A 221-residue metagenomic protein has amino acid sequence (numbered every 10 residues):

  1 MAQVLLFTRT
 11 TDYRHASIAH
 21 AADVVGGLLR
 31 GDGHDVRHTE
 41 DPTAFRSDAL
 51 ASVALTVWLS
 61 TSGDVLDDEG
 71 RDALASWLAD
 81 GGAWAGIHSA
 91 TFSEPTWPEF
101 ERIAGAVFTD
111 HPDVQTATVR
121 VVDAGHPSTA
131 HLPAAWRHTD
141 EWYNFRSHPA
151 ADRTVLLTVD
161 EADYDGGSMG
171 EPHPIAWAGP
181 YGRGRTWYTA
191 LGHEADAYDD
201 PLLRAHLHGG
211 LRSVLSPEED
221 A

Functional and structural regions predicted by a protein language model:
M1-V53: Aromatic-Pro/Gly-enriched surface loop or interdomain linker that acts as a lid/target-recognition segment
Q3-V4, H148-A221: A glycine-centered loop/beta-turn motif at secondary-structure junctions
V4-F7, L50-E94, R183: Short alpha-beta junction capping motif
T11-D12, T43, S62-V65, A90-E94 (+2 more regions): Solvent-exposed loop/turn segments at secondary-structure junctions within structured extracellular/periplasmic domains
R30, R37, A106, H111-G182: Catalytic beta-strand/loop cores that center a nucleophilic Ser/Cys/Thr and support acyl-enzyme chemistry
V53-T56, E101-G105: Short, hinge-like loop/turn segments at secondary-structure boundaries
F92-I103: Glycine-rich, charge-decorated loop segments at or immediately adjacent to ligand/cofactor-binding or catalytic sites
